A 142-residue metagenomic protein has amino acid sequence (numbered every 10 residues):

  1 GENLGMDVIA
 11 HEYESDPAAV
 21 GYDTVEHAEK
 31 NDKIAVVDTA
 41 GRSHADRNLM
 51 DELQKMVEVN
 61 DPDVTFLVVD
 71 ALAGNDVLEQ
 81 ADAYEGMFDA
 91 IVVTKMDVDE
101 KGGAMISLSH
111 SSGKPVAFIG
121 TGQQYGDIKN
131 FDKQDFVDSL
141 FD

Functional and structural regions predicted by a protein language model:
G1-D142: P-loop/Walker A NTP-binding module and the surrounding RecA-like catalytic core of P-loop NTPases
